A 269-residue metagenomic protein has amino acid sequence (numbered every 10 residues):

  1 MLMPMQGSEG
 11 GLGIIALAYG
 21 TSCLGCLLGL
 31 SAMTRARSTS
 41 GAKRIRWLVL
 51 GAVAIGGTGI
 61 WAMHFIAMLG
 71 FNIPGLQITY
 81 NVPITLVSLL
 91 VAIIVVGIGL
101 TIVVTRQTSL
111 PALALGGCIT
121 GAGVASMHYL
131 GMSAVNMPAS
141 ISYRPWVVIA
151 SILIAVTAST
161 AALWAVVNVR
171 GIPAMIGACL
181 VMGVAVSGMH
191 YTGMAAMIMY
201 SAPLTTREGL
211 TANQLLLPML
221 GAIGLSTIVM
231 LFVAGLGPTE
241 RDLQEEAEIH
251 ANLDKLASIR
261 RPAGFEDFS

Functional and structural regions predicted by a protein language model:
M1-S269: Peripheral, non-catalytic segments of secretory and membrane proteins
